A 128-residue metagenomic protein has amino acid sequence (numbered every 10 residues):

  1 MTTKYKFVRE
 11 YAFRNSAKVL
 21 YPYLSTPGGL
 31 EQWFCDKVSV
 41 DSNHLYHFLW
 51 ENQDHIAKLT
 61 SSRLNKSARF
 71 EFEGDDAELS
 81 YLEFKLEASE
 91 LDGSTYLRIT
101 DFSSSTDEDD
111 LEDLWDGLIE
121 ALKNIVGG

Functional and structural regions predicted by a protein language model:
M1-S39: Hydrophobic ligand-binding cavity/cleft-lining segments
K4, L45, N65-S67, D92-Y96: A generic structural signal for beta-strand entry/edge sites
K6-V8, N52-A57, E78-E83: Short, surface-exposed coil-to-beta transition loops
A17-K18, T60-N65, L86-S94: A short, structured loop/turn motif at beta-sheet edges
E31-D76: Glycine-rich portal/gate segments that line the openings of hydrophobic small-molecule binding cavities
R69-N124: Beta-strand/loop substructures that line and gate deep hydrophobic ligand-binding cavities in soluble
G127-G128: Flexible helix-coil linker/hinge segments at domain or subdomain boundaries
